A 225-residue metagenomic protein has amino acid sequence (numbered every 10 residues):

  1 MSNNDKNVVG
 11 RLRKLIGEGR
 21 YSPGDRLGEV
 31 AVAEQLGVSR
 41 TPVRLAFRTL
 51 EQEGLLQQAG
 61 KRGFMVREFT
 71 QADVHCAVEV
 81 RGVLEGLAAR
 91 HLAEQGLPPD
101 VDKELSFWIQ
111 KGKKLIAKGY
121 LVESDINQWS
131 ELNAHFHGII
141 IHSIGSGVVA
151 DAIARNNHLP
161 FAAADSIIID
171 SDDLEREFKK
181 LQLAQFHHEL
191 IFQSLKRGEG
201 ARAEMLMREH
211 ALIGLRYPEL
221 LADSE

Functional and structural regions predicted by a protein language model:
M1-Q95, V148, L220-E225: Short linear motifs at protein or domain termini
N4, C76, V80, D100 (+3 more regions): A generic short alpha-helical patch detector that favors 3-5-residue windows in or near N-terminal regions
R11, L15, V83, L87 (+4 more regions): Solvent-exposed, amphipathic alpha-helical segments
G17-Y21, A89, A93-L97, A117-L121 (+4 more regions): Short, flexible helix-adjacent loops and helix caps
Q58-A59, N133, L183-Q185: Short, flexible turn/loop "capping" segments at secondary-structure junctions
Q71-H75, A93-P99, Y120-D125, S171-K180: A ubiquitous short alpha-helical element
P99-I168, H187-L190, R202-I213: Conserved amphipathic alpha-helical segments that form helical-bundle/coiled-coil interaction surfaces
D165-E225: C-terminal all-alpha effector/ligand-binding and dimerization domain of prokaryotic HTH-type transcriptional repressors
